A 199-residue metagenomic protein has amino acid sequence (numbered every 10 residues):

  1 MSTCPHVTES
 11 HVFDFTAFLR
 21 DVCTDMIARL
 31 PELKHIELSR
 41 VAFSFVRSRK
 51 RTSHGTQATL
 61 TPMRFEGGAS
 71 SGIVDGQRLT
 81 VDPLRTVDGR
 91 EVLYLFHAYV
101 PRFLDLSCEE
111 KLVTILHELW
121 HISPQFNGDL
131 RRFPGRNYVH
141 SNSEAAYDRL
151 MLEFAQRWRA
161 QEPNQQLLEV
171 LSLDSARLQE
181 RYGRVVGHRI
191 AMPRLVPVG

Functional and structural regions predicted by a protein language model:
S2-V92, F96-H97, Q125-G199: Metalloprotease/metallohydrolase-associated module, dominated by Zn2+-dependent proteases
K50, F103-D105, H121: Generic "edge-of-domain/loop-turn" microfeature
H97-T114: Short pre-active-site segment immediately N-terminal to the catalytic Zn-binding motif
S107-K111, E118, V139, S143 (+1 more regions): Short, well-structured alpha-helical patches and their helix-loop capping segments that border functional surfaces
E110-L116, L130-P134: "Short basic amphipathic alpha-helical interaction patches in structured regions
V113-Q125: Active-site recognition of the HExxH zinc-binding catalytic motif
